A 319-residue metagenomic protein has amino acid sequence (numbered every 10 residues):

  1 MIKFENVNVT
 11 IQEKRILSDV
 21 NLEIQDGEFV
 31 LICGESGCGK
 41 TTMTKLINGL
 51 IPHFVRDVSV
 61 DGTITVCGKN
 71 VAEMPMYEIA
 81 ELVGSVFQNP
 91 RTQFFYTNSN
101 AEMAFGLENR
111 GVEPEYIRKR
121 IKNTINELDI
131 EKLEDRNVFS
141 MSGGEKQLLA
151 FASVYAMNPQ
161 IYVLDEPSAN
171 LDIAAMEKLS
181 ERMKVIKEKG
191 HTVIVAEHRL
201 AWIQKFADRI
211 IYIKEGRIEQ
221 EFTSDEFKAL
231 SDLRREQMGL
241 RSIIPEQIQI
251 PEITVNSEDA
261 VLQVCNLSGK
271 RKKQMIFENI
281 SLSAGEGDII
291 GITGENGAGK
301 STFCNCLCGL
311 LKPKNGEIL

Functional and structural regions predicted by a protein language model:
C33-E35, T293-E295: The feature captures the beta-strand-to-loop junction immediately N-terminal to the Walker
N48, C308: Helix-to-loop junction immediately C-terminal to a conserved catalytic motif
E115-L133: Conserved ABC ATPase "signature" region
N137-M141, E145: Conserved ABC ATPase signature
Y162-D165: Catalytic Walker B motif of ABC-type/P-loop ATPase nucleotide-binding domains
E197-H198: H-loop/switch region of ABC-family ATPase nucleotide-binding domains
